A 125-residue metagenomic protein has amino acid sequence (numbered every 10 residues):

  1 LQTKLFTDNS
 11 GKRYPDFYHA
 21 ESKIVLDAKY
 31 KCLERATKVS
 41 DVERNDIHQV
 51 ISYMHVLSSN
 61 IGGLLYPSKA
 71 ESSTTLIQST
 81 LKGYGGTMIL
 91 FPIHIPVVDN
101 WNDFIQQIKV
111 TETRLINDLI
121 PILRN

Functional and structural regions predicted by a protein language model:
L1-N125: Catalytic core segments in nucleotide and nucleic-acid processing enzymes
